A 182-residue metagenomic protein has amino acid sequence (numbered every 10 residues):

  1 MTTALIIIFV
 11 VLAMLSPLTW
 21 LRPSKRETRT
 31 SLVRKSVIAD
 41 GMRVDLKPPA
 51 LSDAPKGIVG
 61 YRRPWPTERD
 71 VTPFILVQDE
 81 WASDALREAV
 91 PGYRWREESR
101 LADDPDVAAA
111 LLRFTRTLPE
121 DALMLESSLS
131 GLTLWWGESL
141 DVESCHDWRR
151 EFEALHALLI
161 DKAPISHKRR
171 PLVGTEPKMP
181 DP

Functional and structural regions predicted by a protein language model:
M1-S36: N-terminal signal-anchor transmembrane alpha helix of single-pass membrane proteins, serving as the membrane-anchoring
T3-A4, V10, G41-M42, G60-Y61 (+2 more regions): Short amphipathic alpha-helical patches
A4, D45, R100-A102, P182: Absolute N-terminal positional cue centered near the fourth residue
K25-R26, D45-S52: Charge-dense, helix-prone N-terminal extensions
R34-P48: Membrane-cytosol interface motif
V44, L118-D121, L159-K162, S166: Short secondary-structure junctions and interdomain/linker hinges
A54-L155: Structured extramembrane domains adjacent to transmembrane segments
V142-P182: C-terminal charged interaction modules
